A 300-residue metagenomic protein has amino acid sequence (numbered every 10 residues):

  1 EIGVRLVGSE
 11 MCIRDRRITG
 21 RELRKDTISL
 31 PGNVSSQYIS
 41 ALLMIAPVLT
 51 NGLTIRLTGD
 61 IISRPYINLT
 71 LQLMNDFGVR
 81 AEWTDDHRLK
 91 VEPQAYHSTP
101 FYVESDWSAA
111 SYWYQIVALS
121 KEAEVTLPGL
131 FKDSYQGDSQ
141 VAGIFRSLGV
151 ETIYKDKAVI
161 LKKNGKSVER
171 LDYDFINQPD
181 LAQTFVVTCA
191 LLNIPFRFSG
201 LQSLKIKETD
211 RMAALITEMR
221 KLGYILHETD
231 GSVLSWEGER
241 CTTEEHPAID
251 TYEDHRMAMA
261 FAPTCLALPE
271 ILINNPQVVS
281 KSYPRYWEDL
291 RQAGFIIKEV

Functional and structural regions predicted by a protein language model:
E1-I13: Single conserved hydrophobic/aromatic residue that forms the stacking wall/gate of nucleotide- or nucleobase-binding
T19-I62, V91-D133, K162-I206, E237-K281 (+1 more regions): Structural motif
Y66-T70, Q94, Y102, Q115-I116 (+2 more regions): Short acidic, glycine/serine/threonine-rich loops at helix termini
G78-L89, A123-L130, G149-L161, P195-F196 (+2 more regions): Flexible, glycine/charged-enriched surface loops at secondary-structure junctions
S134-E151: Conserved loop->alpha-helix
